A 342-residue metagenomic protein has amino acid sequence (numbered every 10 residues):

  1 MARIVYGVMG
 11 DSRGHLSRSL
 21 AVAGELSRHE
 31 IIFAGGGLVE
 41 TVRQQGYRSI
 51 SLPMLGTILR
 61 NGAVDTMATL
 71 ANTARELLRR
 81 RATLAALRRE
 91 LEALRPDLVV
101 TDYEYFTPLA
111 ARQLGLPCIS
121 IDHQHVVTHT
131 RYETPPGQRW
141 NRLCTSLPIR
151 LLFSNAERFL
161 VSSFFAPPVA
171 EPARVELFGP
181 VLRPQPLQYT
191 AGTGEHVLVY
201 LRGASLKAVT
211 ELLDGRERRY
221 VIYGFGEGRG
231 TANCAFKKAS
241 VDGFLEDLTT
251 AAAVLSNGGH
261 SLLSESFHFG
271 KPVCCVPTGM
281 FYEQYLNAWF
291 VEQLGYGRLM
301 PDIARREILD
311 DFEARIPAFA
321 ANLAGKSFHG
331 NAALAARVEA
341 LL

Functional and structural regions predicted by a protein language model:
Y6-G10, H29-R79: Conserved nucleotide-sugar phosphate-binding/catalytic loop shared by glycosyltransferases and other
Y6-L20: A short, glycine/small-residue-rich beta-strand->loop->alpha-helix junction that serves as a flexible
T66-L98, Y105-F106: Conserved nucleotide-sugar donor-binding subdomain of glycosyltransferases
L98-D102, S120, D247-L286: A donor-sugar binding/catalytic signature common to diverse glycosyltransferases and related nucleotide-sugar
H129-A204, F225-G226: A nucleotide-sugar donor-handling region in carbohydrate enzymes
R150-V161, F165-P168, Y296-L342: Leloir-type glycosyltransferase catalytic cores
V181-A253: Donor-nucleotide binding loops and adjacent catalytic segments primarily of GT-B fold Leloir glycosyltransferases
F267-R315: Catalytic binding pocket for nucleotide-activated donors in carbohydrate/polymer assembly enzymes
